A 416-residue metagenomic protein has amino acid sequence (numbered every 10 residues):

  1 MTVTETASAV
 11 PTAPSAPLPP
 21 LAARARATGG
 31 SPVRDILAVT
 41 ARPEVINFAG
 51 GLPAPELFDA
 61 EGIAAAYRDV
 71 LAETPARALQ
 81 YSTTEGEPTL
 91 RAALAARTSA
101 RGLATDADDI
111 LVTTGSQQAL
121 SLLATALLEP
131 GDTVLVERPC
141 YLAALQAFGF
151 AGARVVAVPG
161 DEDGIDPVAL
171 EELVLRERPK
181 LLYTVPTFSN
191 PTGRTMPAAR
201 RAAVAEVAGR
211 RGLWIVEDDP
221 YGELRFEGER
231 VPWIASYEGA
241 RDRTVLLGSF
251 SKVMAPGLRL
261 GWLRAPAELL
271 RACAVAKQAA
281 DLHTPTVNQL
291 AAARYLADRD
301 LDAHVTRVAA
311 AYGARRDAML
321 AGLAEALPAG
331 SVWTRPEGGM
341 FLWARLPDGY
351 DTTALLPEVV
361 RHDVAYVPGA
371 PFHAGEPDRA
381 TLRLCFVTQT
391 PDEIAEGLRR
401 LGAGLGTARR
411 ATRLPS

Functional and structural regions predicted by a protein language model:
T2-A9, R361, G375-S416: PLP-dependent enzyme catalytic core of the Aspartate aminotransferase-like
A13, R26-G115, L122, A297-D298 (+3 more regions): N-terminal small-domain helix-loop-helix segment of the aminotransferase-like
L71-G212, E223-R241, Y312, D392 (+1 more regions): Conserved core of the PLP fold type I
E223, S236-A272, T284-V287: Active-site PLP attachment segment
L270, A274, A344-R383, P391-E396: Conserved C-terminal alpha-helix-loop-beta "cap" of PLP-dependent enzymes that closes/shapes the active-site mouth
C273-Q278, D298-A321, G349: Structural signature of PLP-dependent enzymes
A293, A310-L320, S331-R345, L355-E358: Conserved glycine-rich beta-strand-loop-beta hairpin in the small C-terminal domain of fold type I
